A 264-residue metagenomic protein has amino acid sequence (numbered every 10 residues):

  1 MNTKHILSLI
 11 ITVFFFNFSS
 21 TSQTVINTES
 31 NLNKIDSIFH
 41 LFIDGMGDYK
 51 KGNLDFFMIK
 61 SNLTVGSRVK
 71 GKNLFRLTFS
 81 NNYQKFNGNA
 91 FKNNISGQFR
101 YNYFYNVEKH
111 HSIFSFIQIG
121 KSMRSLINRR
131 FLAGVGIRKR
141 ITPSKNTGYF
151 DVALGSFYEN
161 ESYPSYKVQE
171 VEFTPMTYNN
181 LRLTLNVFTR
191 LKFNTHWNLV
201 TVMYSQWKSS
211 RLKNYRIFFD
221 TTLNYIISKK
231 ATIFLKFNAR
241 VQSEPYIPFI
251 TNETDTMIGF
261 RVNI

Functional and structural regions predicted by a protein language model:
M1-D36, I264: Cleavable N-terminal export/targeting peptides
F39, G71-L77, E108-I113, K145-T147 (+2 more regions): Repeated loop/turn-to-beta-strand initiation elements of outer-membrane beta-barrel proteins
I43-Y49, L77-Y83, S115-I119, V135 (+5 more regions): Transmembrane beta-barrel strands of outer-membrane/channel proteins
Y49-M58, F86-K92, K121-N128, N146 (+2 more regions): Solvent-exposed loop/turn segments connecting transmembrane beta-strands in outer-membrane beta-barrel proteins
S67-G71, Y101-V107, R138-P143, V187-T195 (+2 more regions): Outer-membrane beta-barrel proteins
F79-S80, N87-R182: Outer-membrane pore/translocation modules
T147-K230: Outer-membrane beta-barrel transmembrane domain signature
N252-I264: Outer-membrane beta-barrel "beta-signal"
